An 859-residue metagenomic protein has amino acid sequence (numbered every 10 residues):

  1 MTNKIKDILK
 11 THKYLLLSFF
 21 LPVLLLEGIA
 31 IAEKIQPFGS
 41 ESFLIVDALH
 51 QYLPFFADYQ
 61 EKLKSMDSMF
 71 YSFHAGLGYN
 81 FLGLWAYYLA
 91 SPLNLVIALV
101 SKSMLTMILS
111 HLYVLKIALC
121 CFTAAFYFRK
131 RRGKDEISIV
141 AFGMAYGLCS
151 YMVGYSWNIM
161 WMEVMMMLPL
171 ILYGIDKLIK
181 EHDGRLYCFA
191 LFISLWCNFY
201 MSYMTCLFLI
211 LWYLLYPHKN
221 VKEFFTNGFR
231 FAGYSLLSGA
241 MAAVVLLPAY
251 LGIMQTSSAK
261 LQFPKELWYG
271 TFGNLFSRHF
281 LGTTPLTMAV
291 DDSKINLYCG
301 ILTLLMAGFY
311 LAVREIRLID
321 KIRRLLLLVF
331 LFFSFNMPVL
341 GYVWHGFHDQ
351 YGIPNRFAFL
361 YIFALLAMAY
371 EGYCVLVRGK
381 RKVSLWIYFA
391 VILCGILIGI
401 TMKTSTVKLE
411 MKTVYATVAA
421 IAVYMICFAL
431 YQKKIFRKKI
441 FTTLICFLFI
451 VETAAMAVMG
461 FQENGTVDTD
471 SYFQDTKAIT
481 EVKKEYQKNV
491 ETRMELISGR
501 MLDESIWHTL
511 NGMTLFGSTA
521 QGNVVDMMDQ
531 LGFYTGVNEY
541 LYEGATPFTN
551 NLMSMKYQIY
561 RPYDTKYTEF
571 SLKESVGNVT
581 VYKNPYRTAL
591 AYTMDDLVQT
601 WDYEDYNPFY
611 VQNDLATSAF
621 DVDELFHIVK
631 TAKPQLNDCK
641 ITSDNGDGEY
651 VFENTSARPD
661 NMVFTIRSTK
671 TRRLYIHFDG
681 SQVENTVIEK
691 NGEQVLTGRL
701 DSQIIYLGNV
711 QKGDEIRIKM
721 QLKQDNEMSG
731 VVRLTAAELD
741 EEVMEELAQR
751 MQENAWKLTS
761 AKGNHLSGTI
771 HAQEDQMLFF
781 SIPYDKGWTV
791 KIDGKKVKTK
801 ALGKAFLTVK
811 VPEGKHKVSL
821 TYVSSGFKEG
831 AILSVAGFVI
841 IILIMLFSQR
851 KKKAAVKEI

Functional and structural regions predicted by a protein language model:
N3, I8-L9, K633-I859: Active-site-proximal, structured, solvent-exposed surfaces of multi-pass membrane proteins that position macromolecular
D7-Y79, G465-K477, E481-I506: Hydrophobic alpha-helical membrane-insertion signals
P22-L26, Y113, I117-R131, E136-H218 (+2 more regions): Membrane-embedded helix bundles of polyisoprenyl
V23-C121, M144-M165, I253-S258, K265-D291 (+2 more regions): Membrane-interface coil-to-helix junctions
V46, H50-Q51, A57-Y59, P92 (+7 more regions): Periplasmic/ER-lumenal interhelical loops and adjacent helix-loop junctions in multi-pass membrane proteins
L82-A86, M107-L119, A145-L172, I179 (+5 more regions): Membrane-interface micro-motifs in multi-pass membrane enzymes
H182, M201, I322-V339, H348-D475 (+2 more regions): Contiguous transmembrane helix-bundle modules in multi-pass membrane proteins
L448-D468, K483-L552, Y586-T588, T593-A619 (+3 more regions): Extracytoplasmic/lumenal acceptor-recognition loop(s) of multi-pass membrane glycoenzymes
